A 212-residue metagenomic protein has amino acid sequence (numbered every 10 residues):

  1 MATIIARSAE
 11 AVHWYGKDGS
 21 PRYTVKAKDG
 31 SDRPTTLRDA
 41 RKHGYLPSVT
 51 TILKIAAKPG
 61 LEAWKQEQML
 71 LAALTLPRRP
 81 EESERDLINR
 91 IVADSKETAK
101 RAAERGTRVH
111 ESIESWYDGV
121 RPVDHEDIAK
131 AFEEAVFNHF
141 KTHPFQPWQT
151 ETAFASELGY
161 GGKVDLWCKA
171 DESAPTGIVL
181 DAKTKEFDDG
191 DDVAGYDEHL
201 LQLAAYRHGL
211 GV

Functional and structural regions predicted by a protein language model:
M1-G161: Metal-dependent nuclease catalytic cores that hydrolyze phosphodiester bonds in DNA/RNA, characterized by
W148-V212: Mg2+/Mn2+-dependent nuclease catalytic core
